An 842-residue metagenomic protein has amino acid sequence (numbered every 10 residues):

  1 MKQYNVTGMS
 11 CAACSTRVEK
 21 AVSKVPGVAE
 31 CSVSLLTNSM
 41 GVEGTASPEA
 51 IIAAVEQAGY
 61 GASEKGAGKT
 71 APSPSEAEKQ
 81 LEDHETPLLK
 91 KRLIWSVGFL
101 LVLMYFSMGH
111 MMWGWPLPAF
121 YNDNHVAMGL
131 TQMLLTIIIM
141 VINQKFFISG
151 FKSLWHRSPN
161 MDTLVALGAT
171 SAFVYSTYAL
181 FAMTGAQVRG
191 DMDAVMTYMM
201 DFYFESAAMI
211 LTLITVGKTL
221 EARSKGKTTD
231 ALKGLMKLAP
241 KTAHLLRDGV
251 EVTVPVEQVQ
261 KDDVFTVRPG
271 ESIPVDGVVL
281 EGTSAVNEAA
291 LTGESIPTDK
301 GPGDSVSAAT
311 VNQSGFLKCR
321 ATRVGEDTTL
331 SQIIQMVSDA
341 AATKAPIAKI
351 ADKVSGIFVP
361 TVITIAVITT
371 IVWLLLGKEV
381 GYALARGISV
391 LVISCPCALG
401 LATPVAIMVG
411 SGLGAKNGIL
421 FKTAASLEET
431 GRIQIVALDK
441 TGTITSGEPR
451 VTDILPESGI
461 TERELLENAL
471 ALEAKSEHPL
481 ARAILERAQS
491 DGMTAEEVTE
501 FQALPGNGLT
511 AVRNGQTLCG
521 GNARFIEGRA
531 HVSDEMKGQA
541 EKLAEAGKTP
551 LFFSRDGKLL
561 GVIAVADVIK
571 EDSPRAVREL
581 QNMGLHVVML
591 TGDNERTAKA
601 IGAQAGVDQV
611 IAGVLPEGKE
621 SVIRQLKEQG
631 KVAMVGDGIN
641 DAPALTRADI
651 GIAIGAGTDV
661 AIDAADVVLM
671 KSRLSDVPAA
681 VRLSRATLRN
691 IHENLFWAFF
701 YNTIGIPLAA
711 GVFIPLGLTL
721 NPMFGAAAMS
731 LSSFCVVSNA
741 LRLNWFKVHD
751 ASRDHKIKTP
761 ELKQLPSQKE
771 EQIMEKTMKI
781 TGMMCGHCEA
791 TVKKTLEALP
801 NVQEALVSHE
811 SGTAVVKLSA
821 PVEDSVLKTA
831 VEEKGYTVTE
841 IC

Functional and structural regions predicted by a protein language model:
M1-A127, K225, V250-E251, Q335-T343 (+1 more regions): Flexible metal-binding regulatory segments at protein termini and peripheral loops
T16, P269, I433, R513-G515 (+2 more regions): Conserved ATP-binding TGD loop and adjacent catalytic N/P-domain core of P-type ATPases
P26-E49, F202, K233-D327, A424-A469 (+1 more regions): Conserved cytosolic catalytic loops of P-type ATPases
L88-T242, K353, P722: Transmembrane helix-loop-helix hairpins at the membrane interface
M112-V126, W155, V174, L413 (+8 more regions): Membrane-embedded alpha-helical bundles of multi-pass transporters
A186, D191-A194, A208-P269, K300 (+6 more regions): Juxtamembrane coupling segments of multi-pass membrane pumps/enzymes
L291, I350, A385, A398-L472 (+4 more regions): Conserved catalytic phosphorylation-site environment of P-type ATPases
V451, L455-M583, E595, V607-I623: P-type ATPase nucleotide-binding
